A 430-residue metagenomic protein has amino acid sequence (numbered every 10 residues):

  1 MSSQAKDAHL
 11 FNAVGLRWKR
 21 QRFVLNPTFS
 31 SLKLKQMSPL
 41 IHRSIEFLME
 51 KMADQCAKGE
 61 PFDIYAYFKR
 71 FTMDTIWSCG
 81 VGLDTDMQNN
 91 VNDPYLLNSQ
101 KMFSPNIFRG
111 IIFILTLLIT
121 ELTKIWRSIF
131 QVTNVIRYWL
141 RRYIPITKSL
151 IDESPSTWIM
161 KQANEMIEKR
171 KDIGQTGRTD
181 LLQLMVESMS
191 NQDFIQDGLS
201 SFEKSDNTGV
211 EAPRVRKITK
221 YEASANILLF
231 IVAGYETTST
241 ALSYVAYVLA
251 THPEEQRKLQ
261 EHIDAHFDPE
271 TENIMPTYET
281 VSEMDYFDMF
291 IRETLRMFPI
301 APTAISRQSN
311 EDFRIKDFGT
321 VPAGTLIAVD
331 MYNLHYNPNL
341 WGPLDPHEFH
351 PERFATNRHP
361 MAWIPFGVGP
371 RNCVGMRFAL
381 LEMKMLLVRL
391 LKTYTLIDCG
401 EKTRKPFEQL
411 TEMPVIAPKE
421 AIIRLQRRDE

Functional and structural regions predicted by a protein language model:
M1-F23, K35, P39-K51, F71 (+7 more regions): N-terminal membrane-proximal hinge/A-helix region immediately C-terminal to the signal-anchor transmembrane segment
S2, Q36-T240, K258: Cytochrome P450 heme-thiolate monooxygenase catalytic core
A5-H9, P27, L228, A233 (+3 more regions): Cytochrome P450 heme-thiolate "Cys pocket" and heme-binding signature region
K161, E165, N273-D317, R428: Conserved cytochrome P450 K-helix E-x-x-R motif and the immediately C-terminal K′/meander segment
T238-A250, L386: Short, small-residue alpha-helix embedded
P253-Q256, M376-P414: Cytochrome P450 heme-binding "Cys pocket" and the immediately downstream C-terminal segment
N310, V329-N357: Conserved cytochrome P450 K-helix/beta-meander segment immediately N-terminal to the heme-binding cysteine loop
P414-E430: C-terminal helix/juxtamembrane-tail motif
